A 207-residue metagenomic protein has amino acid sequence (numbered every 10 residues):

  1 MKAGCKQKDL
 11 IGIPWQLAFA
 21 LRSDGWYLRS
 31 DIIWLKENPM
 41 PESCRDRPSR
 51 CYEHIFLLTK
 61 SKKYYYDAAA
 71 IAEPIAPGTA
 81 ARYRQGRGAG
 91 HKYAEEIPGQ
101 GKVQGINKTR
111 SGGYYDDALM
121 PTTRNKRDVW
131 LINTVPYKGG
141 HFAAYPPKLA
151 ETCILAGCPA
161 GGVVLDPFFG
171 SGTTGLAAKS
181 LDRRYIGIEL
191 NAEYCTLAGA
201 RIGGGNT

Functional and structural regions predicted by a protein language model:
M1-T207: Core catalytic lobe of class I
